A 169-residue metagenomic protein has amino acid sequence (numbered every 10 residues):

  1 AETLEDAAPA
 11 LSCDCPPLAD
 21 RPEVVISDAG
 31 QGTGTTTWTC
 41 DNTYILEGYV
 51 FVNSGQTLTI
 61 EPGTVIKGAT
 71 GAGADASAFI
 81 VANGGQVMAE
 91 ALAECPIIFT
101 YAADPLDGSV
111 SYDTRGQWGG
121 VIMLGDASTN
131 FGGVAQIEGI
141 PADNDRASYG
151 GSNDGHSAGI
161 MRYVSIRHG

Functional and structural regions predicted by a protein language model:
T3-G169: Beta-strand/loop edge motif enriched in small/polar residues
